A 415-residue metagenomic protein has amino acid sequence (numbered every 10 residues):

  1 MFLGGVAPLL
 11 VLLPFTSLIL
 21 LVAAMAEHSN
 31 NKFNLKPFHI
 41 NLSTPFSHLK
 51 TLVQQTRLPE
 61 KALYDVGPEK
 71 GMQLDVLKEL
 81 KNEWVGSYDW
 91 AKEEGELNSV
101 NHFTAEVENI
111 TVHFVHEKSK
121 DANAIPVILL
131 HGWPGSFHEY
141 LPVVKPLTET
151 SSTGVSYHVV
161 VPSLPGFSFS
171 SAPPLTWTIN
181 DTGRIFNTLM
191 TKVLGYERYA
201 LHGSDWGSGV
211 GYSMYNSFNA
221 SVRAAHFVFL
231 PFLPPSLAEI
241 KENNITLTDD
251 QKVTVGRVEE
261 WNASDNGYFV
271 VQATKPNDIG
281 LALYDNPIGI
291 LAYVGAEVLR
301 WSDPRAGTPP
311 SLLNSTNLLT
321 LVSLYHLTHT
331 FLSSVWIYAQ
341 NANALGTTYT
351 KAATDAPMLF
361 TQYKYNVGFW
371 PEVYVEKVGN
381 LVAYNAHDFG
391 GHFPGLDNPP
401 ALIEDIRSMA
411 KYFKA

Functional and structural regions predicted by a protein language model:
F2, L13-N31: N-terminal signal peptide
T44-K118, S333-T348: Non-catalytic accessory segments flanking enzyme active sites
W90-K92, V155, L164-W177, Y212: Glycine-rich "HGGG/HGxG" loop immediately N-terminal to the catalytic nucleophile of the alpha/beta-hydrolase
A124-G132: Short beta-strand element of the alpha/beta-hydrolase
W133-K145: The serine-hydrolase catalytic nucleophile loop
P146-G154, V193-V253: Conserved hydrolase catalytic core segment
N180-Y199: Conserved acidic catalytic loop of the alpha/beta-hydrolase fold
Q272-A415: C-terminal subdomain of alpha/beta-hydrolase-fold enzymes, centered on the catalytic histidine and its supporting
